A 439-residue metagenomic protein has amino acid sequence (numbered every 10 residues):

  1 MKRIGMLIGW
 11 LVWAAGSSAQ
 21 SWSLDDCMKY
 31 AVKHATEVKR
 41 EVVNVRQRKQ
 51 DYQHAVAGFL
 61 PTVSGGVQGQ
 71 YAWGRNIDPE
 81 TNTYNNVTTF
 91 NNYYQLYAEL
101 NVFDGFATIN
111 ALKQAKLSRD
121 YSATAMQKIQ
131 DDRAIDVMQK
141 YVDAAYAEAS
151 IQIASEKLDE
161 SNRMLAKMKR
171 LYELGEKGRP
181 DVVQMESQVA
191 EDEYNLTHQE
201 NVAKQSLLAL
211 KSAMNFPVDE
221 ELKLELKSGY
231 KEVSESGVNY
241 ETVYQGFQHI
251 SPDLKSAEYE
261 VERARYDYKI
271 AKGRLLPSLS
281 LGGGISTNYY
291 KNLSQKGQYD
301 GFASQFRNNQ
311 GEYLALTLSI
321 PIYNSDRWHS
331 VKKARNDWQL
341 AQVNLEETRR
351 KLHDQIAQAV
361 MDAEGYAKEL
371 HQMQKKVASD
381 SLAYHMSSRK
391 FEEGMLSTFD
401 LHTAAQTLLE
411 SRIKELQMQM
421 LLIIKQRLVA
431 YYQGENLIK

Functional and structural regions predicted by a protein language model:
K2-W10: Sec-dependent signal peptide recognition, specifically the positively charged N-region followed immediately by
W10-S18: Hydrophobic h-region of N-terminal signal peptides that target proteins for export in Gram-negative bacteria
A19-S64, Q68, G74, V218 (+3 more regions): Bacterial Sec-pathway N-terminal export signals of envelope proteins
Q20-K140, L279, G283, D326-R327 (+1 more regions): Short flexible linkers and secondary-structure junctions
K39-V43, V56, T88, V102-Q130 (+5 more regions): Sec/SRP-type N-terminal targeting helices
V43, Y194-F216, A378-E435: Short segments within alpha-helical structural elements
Q50, M126, D132-G246, D362 (+2 more regions): Periplasmic alpha-helical coiled-coil/stalk elements that build and connect Gram-negative outer-membrane
G66-L100, K227-S236, K269, G282-I320: Small/polar, glycine/serine/threonine/aspartate-rich low-complexity segments that form flexible
